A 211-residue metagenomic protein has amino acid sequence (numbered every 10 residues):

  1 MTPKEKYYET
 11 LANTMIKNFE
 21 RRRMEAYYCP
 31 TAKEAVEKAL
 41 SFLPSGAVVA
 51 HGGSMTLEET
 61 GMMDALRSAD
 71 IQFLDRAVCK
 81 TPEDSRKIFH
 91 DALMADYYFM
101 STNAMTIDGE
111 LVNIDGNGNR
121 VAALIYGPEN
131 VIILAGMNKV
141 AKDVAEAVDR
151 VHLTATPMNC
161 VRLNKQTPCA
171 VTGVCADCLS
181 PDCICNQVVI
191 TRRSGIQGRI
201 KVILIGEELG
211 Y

Functional and structural regions predicted by a protein language model:
M1, E20-R23, D70-F73, D84-R86 (+2 more regions): N-terminal start-of-chain detector that recognizes signal peptides and the immediate post-cleavage beginning
M1-Y8: Glycine- and acidic-residue-enriched helix-capping/strand-helix junction motifs
T2, M24-A26, M137: Short, flexible active-site loop motifs that bind/organize anionic cofactors or intermediates
Y8-F89, M94-F99: N-terminal active-site beta-alpha-beta segment that forms phosphate/nucleotide-binding and substrate-recognition loops
L93-Y211: Conserved phosphate- and dinucleotide-binding cores of soluble alpha/beta proteins, encompassing both enzyme active
